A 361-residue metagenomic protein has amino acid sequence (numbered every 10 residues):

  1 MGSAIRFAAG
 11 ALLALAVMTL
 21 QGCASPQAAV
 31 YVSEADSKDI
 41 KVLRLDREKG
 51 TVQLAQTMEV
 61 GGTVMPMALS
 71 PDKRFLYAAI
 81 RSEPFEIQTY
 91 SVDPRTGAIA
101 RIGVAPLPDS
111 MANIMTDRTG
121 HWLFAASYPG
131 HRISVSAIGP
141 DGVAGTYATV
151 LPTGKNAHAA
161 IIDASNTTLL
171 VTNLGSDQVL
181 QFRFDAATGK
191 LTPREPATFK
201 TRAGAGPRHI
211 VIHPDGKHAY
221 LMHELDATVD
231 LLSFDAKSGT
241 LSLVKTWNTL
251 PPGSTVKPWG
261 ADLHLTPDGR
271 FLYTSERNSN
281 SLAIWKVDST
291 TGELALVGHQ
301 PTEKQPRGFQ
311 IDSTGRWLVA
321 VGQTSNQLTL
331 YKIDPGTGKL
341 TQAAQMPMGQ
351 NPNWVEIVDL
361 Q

Functional and structural regions predicted by a protein language model:
A8-Q21: Bacterial N-terminal signal peptides
C23-T51: An edge-strand/N-cap motif at the start of beta-rich repeat modules
V32-A35, A78-S82, D117, A125-P129 (+6 more regions): Conserved beta-strand positions in repeat-built beta-propeller and related beta-rich domains
L43-G50, Y90-G97, S136-V143, F182-L191 (+3 more regions): Short loop/turn segments immediately following beta-strands, especially the blade-tip and inter-blade linker loops
Q53-E59, A100-A105, T146-L151, R194-K200 (+3 more regions): A short beta-strand motif characteristic of beta-propeller blades
L54-G120: Blade-loop segments of beta-propeller domains
G61-D72, L107-W122, V150-T168, K200-H218 (+3 more regions): Beta-rich, blade/repeat-based domains predominating in secreted/periplasmic proteins but also intracellular
L170-A227: Loop-centered beta-sheet repeat module
